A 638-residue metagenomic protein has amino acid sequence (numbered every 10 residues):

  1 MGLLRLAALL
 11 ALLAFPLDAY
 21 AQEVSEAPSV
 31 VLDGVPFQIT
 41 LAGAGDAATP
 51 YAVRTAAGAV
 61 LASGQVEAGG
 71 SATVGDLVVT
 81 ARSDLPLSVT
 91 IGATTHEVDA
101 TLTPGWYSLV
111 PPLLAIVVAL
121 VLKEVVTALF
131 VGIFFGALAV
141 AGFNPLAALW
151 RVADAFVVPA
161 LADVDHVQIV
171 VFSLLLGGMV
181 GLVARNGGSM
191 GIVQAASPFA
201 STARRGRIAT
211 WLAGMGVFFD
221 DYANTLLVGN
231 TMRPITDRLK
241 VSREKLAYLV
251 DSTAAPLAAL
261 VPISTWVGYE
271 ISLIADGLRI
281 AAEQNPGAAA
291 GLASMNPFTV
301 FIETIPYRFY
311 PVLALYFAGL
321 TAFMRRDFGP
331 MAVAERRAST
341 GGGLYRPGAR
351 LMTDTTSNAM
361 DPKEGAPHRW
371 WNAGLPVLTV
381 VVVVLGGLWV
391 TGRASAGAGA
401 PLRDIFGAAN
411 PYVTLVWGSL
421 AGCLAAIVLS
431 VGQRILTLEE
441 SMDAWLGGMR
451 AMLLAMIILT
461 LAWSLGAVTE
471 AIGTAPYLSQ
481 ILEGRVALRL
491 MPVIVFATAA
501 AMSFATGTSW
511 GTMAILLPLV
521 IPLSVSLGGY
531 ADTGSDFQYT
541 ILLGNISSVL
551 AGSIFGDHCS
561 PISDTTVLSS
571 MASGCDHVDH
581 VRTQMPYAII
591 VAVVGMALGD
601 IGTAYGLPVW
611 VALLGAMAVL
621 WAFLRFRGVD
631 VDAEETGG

Functional and structural regions predicted by a protein language model:
L9, A19, A196-S294, A505-F555 (+2 more regions): Hydrophobic transmembrane alpha-helices that form the pore/transport pathway of multi-pass ion and small-solute
A19-D46: Extracellular ectodomain segments of secreted/surface proteins
A44-A47, I235-G343, D361-N372, T566-W621: Membrane-core helix-loop-helix motifs of multi-pass transport proteins
V79-A93: Short, aromatic- and glycine-rich surface loops/edge beta-strands on solvent-exposed regions
T101-G178, G191, A195, F199 (+4 more regions): Hydrophobic transmembrane alpha-helices of multi-pass solute/ion transporters
P112-V121, G132-A139, F172-G181, A213-V217 (+11 more regions): Hydrophobic core segments of alpha-helical transmembrane domains in multi-pass membrane transport and ion-translocation
N144, A314-A408, L420, L424-D443 (+3 more regions): Long, contiguous bundles of hydrophobic transmembrane helices that form the permeation core of multi-pass
P145-A247, Q433-D536: Membrane-embedded alpha-helical segments and adjacent helix-loop junctions characteristic of multi-pass solute
